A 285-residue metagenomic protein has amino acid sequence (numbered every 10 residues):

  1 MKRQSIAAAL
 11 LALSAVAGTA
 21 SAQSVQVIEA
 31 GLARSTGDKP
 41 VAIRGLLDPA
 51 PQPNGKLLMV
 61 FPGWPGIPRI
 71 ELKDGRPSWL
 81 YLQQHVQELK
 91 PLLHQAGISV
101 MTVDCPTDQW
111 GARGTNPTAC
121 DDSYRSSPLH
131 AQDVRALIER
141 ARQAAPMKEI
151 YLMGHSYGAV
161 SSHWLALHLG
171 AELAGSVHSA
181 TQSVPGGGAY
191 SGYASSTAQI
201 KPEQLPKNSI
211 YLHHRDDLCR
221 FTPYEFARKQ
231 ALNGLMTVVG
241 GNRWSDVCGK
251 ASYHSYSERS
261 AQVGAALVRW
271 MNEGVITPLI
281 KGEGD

Functional and structural regions predicted by a protein language model:
A22-P53: N-terminal cap/lid segment of alpha/beta-hydrolase-fold proteins
P51-L92: Short, surface-exposed "cap/lid" segments of acyl-processing enzymes
V60-G63, T102, M153: Structural cue for short, hydrophobic secondary-structure segments
H85, K90-G111: Conserved alpha/beta-hydrolase
H85, R113-A144: Alpha/beta-hydrolase active-site loop
E139-Q204: Primarily recognizes the serine-hydrolase "nucleophile elbow" in alpha/beta-hydrolase and SGNH/GDSL folds
G175-G240: The feature captures the conserved acid-bearing segment of alpha/beta-hydrolase catalytic domains
N233-D285: C-terminal catalytic histidine-bearing segment of alpha/beta-hydrolase fold enzymes
